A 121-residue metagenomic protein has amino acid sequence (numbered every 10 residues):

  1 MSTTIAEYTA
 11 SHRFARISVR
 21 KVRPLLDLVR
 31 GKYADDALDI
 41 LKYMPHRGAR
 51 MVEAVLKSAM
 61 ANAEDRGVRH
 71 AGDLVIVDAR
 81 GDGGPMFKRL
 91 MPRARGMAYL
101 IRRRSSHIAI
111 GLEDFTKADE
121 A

Functional and structural regions predicted by a protein language model:
M1-I17, K21-L28, K32-A121: Structured, basic alpha/beta domains of bacterial-type, RNA-associated proteins
